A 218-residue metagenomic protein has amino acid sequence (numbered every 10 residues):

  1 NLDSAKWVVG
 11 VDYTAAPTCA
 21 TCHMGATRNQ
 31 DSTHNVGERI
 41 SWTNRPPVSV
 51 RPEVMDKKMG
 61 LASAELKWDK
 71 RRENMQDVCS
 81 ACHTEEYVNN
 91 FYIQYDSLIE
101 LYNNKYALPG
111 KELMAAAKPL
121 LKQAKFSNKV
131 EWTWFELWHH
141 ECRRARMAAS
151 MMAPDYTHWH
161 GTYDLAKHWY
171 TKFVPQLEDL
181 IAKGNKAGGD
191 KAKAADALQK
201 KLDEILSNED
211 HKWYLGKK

Functional and structural regions predicted by a protein language model:
N1-K218: Primarily the internal scaffold of c-type cytochrome electron-transfer domains, especially repeated/multiheme c-type
